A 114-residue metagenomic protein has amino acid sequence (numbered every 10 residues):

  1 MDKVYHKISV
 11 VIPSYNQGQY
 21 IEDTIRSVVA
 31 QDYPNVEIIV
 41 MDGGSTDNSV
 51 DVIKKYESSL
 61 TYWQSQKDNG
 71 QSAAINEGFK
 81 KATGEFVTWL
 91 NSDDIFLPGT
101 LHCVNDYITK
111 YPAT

Functional and structural regions predicted by a protein language model:
M1-T114: Nucleotide-sugar donor-binding/catalytic module of glycosyltransferases that assemble extracellular/cell-envelope
